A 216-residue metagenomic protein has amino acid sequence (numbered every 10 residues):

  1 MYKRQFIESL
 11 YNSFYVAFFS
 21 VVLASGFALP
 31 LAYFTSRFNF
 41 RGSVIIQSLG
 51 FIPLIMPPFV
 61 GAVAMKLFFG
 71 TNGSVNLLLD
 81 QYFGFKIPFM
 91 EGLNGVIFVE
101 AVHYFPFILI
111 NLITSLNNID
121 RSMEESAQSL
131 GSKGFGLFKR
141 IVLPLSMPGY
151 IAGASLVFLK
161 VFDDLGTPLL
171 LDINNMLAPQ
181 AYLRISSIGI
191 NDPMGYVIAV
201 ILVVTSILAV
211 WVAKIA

Functional and structural regions predicted by a protein language model:
M1-Y2, A127: Conserved small/polar residues in nucleotide/adenosyl-binding loops
R4-N117, L145-L165, L170, G195-K214: Membrane-water interface segments at the C-terminal ends of transmembrane alpha-helices in multi-pass inner-membrane
R41, S132-K133: Short coil/turn motifs that cap or connect alpha-helices
V44-Q47, L77-Q81, R121-S129, R140 (+1 more regions): Short amphipathic alpha-helical coupling elements at transmembrane boundaries
L67, L165-G189: Glycine-rich helix-loop "coupling/hinge" segments at transmembrane-helix boundaries in multipass transporters
I113-E125, G134, F162, L177: Transmembrane helix boundary and interhelical loop/hinge segments in multi-pass membrane proteins
M123, L177, L208-A216: Juxtamembrane interface elements at the cytosolic ends of transmembrane helices in multi-pass membrane proteins
L130-S132, P144: Glycine/proline-centered hinge or cleavage motifs at structural transition points of membrane proteins
